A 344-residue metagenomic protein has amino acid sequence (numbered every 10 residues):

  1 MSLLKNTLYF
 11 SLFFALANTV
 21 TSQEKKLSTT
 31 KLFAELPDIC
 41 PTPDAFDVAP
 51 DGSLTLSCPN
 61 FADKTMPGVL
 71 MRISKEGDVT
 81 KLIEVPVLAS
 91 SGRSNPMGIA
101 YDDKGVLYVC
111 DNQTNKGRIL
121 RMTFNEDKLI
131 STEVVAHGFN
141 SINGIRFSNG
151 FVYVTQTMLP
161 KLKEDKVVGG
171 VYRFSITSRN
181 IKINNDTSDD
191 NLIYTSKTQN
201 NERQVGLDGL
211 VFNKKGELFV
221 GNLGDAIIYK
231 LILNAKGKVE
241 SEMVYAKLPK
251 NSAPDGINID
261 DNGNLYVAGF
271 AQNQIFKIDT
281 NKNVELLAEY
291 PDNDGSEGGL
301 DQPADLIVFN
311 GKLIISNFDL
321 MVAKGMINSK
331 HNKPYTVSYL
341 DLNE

Functional and structural regions predicted by a protein language model:
M1-K25: Bacterial Sec-dependent N-terminal signal peptides
Q23-C40: A short helix->beta-strand "capping" segment at the edge of beta-propeller domains
Q23-L27, V48-D51, A62, M66-I83 (+12 more regions): Flexible "stalk/tail and boundary" regions
T30-E35, T80-P86, I130-H137, K182-S196 (+2 more regions): Beta-propeller fold detector
I39-D51, C58-N60, M66-P67, V87-V106 (+4 more regions): Beta-rich, blade/repeat-based domains predominating in secreted/periplasmic proteins but also intracellular
L54-T65, Y101, Y108-T114, V154-D165 (+3 more regions): Conserved beta-strand positions in repeat-built beta-propeller and related beta-rich domains
G237-D301: Glycine/small-residue-rich hydrophobic helix-like segments
I307-E344: Blade-level signature of beta-propeller repeat domains, shared across WD40, Kelch, NHL, RCC1 and BNR/Asp-box propellers
